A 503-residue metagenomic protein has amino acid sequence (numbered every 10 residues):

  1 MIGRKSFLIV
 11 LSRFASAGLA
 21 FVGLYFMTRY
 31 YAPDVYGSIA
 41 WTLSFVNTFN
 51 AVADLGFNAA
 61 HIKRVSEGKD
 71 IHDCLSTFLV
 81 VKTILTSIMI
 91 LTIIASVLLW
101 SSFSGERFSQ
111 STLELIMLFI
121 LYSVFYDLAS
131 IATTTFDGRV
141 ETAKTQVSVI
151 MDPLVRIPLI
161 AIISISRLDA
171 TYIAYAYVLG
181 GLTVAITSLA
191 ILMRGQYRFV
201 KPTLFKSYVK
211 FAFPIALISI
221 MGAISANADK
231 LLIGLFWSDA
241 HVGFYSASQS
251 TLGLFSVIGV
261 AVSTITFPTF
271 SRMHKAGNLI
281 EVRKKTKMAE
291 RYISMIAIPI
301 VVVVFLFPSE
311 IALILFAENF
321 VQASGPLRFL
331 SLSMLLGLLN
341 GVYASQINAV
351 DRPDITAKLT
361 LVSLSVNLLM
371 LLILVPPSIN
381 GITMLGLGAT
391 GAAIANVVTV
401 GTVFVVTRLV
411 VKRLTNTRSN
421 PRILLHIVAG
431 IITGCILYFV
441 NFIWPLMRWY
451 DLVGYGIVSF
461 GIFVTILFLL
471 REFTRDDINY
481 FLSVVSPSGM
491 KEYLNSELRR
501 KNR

Functional and structural regions predicted by a protein language model:
M1-L19, D73-S76, T112, S188 (+3 more regions): N-terminal membrane topogenesis motif
I2, A170-T171, A176, I186-A226 (+4 more regions): Interhelical loop/hinge segments that connect adjacent transmembrane helices in multipass membrane
I2-N58, I90, I94-V97, S101 (+6 more regions): Signature of the first transmembrane helix
G3, R64-E67, V124-S148, T171 (+4 more regions): Membrane-interface junctions at transmembrane-helix termini in multi-pass inner-membrane proteins
T28-G37, R139-A143, P153-I186, D354 (+4 more regions): Membrane-interface helix-loop junctions in multi-pass transport and translocation proteins
A53-K69, D137-G138, S248, L252-E290 (+2 more regions): Helix-loop junctions and terminal segments of transmembrane helices in multi-pass membrane transport/translocation
L99-L118, K287, V304-L335, T383-G386: Interfacial segments at transmembrane-helix termini and the short loops linking adjacent helices
Y438-R503: Membrane-proximal transmembrane or re-entrant/amphipathic helices at the cytosolic face
